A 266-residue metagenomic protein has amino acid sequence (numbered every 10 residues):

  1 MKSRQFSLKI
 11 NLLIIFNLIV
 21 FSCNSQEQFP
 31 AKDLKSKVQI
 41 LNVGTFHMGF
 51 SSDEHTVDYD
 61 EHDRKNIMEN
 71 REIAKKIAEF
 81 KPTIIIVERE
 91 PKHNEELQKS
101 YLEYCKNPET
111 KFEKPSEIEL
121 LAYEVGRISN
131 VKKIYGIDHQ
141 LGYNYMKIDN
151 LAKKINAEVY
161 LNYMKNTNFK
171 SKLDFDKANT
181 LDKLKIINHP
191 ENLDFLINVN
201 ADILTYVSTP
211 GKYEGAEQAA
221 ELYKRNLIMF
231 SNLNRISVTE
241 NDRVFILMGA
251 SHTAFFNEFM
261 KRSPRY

Functional and structural regions predicted by a protein language model:
M1-A31: Bacterial Sec-dependent N-terminal signal peptides
K32-L41: Beta-strand-turn-beta hairpins that frame and shape the catalytic cleft of phosphate-ester-processing enzymes
F46-N66: Acidic/histidine-rich helix-loop elements that form or flank divalent-metal/phosphate-binding sites at the catalytic
G49-S51, H93-L97, Y143-M146, T253-F256: Short catalytic/ligand-binding loop motif for oxyanion handling, primarily in non-cytosolic enzymes, centered on
R64-A74: N-terminal post-signal-peptidase region of extra-cytosolic proteins
I77, K81-V87: Proline-aspartate-enriched helix->loop->beta-strand connector
E96-I236: Hydrophobic, often amphipathic alpha-helical segments used for membrane interaction and targeting
A219-Y266: A cross-kingdom marker for long, charged
